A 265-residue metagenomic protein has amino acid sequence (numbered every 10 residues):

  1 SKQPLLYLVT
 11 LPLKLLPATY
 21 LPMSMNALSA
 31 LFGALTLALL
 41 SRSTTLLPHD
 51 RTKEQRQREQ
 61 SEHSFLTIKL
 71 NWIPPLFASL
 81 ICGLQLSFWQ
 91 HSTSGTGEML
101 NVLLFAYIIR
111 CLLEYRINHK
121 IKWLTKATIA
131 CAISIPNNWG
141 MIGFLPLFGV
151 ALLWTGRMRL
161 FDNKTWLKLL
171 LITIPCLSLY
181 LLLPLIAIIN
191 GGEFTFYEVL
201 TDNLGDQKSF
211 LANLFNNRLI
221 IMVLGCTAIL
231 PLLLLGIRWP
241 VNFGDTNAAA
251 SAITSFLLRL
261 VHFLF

Functional and structural regions predicted by a protein language model:
K2-M23, A27-L31, S134: Short hydrophobic/aromatic helix or loop-helix immediately within or flanking a transmembrane segment in polytopic
A27-F65, L104-E114, L230-L235, W239: Transmembrane-helix motifs of polytopic, lipid-linked glycan transferases
A34, M99-R110, L124-A127, G143-F144: Alpha-helical transmembrane segments of multi-pass membrane proteins
K69, F105-L124, L153-R159: Membrane-interface transmembrane helices that cradle and orient dolichyl/undecaprenyl
S79, W123-N137: Membrane-interface alpha helices of multi-pass inner-membrane proteins
S87, A132-L145, L177: Conserved beta-strand->loop/alpha-helix structural units within folded catalytic cores of enzymes with alpha/beta
S87-L100: Short acidic/glycine- and proline-prone juxtamembrane loop motifs at membrane-interface regions of multi-pass membrane
E98, I142, A151-F265: Transmembrane-lumen/periplasm boundary regions of multi-pass, lipid-linked membrane glycan transferases
